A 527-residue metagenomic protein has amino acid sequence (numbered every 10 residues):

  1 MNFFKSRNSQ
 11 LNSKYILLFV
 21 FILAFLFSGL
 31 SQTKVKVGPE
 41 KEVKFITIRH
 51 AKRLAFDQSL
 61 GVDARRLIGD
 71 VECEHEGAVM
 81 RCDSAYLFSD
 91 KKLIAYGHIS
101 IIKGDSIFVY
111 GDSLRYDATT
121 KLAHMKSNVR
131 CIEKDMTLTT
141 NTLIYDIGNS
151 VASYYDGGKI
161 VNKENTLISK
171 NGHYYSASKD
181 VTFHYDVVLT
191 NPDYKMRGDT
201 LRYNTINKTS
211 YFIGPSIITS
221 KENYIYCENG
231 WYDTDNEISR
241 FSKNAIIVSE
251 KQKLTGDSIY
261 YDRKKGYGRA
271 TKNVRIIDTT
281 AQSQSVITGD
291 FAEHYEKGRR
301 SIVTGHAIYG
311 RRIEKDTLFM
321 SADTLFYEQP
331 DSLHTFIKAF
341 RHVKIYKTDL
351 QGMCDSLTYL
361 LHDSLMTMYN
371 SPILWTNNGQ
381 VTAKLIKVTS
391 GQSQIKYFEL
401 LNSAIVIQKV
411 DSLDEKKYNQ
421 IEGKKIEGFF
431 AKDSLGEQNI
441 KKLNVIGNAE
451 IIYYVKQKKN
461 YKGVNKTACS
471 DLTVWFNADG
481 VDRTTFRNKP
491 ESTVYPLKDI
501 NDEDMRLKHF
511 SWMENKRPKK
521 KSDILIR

Functional and structural regions predicted by a protein language model:
M1-V37: Bacterial Sec-dependent N-terminal signal peptides
L30-R527: N-terminal amphipathic/hydrophobic interface segments
